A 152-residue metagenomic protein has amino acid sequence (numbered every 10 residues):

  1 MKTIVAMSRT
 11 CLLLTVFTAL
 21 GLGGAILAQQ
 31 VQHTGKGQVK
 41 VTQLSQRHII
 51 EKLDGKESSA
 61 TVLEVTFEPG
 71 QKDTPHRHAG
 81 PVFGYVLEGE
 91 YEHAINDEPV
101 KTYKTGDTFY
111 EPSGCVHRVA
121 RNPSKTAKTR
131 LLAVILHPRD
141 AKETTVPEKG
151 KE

Functional and structural regions predicted by a protein language model:
K2-S8, L14-T61, T102, T144-E152: A short, N-terminal "cap"/entry segment at the start of jelly-roll beta-barrel domains of the cupin/DSBH fold
G55-S58, R77, T102, P123-K128: Extracellular/periplasmic catalytic domains that process cell-envelope and extracellular macromolecules
E57-S59, G70-Y85: A short beta-loop-beta micro-motif enriched in histidine and acidic residues
V62-E64, F83, T108-Y110, A133: Conserved hydrophobic/aromatic beta-strand scaffold that supports enzyme active sites
V65-Q71, A79, I95, C115-A120: N-terminal post-signal-peptidase region of extra-cytosolic proteins
F67, D97-G114: Short acidic-glycine-tyrosine-enriched beta hairpin
G80-E98, D107: Glycine- and acidic-residue-biased ligand/ion/polar-headgroup-sensing regions
P99-V100, G114-A141: Ligand-binding loop in jelly-roll beta-barrel domains
